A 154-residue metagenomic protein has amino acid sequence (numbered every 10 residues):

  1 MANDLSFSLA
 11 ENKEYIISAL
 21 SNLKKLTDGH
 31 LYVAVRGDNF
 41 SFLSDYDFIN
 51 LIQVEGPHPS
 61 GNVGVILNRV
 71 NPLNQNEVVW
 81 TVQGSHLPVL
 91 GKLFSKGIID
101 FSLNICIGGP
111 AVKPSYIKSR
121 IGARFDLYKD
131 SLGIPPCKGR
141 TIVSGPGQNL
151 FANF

Functional and structural regions predicted by a protein language model:
M1-L127, S131-T141, G145-F154: Buried, small/hydrophobic-residue-enriched core segments of structured protein domains
